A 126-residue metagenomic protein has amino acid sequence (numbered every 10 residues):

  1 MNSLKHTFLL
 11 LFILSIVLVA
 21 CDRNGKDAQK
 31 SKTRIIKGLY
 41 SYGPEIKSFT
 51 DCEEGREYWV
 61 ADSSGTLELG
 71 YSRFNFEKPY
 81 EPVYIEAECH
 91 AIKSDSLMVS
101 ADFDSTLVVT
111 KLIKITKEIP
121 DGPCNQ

Functional and structural regions predicted by a protein language model:
M1-L9: Bacterial N-terminal signal peptides that target proteins for export
L9-S15: Classic N-terminal secretory signal peptides
V17-A20: C-terminal motif of bacterial Sec signal peptides marking the signal peptidase cleavage site
D22, D51-E53, E88-H90, P123-N125: Sequence contexts marking disulfide-bonded cysteines in secreted/extracellular proteins
N24, A28, K32, S48-V83: Small beta-barrel nucleic-acid-binding modules, principally OB-folds
K30-T50, A87-C89: Structural detector for short beta-strands of small beta-barrel domains
G38, F76-A101: Flexible glycine-rich surface loops and low-complexity tracts that mediate binding to linear polymers
S94-Q126: OB-fold/S1-family single-stranded nucleic acid-binding modules
